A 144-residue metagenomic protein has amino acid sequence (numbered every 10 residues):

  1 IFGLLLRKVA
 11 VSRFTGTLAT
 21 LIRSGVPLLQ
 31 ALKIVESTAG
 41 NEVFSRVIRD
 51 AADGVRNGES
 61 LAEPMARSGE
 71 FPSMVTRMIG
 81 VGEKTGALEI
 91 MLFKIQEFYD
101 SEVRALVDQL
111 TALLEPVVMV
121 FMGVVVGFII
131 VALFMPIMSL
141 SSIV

Functional and structural regions predicted by a protein language model:
I1, S60, A66, M135-M138: Residue-level signal for pocket-adjacent positions within structured domains
I1-R7: Membrane-cytosol interface motif
R7-L113: Glycine- and small-hydrophobic-enriched helix-loop-helix hairpins
S101-V144: Bilayer-spanning, highly hydrophobic alpha-helical transmembrane segments
